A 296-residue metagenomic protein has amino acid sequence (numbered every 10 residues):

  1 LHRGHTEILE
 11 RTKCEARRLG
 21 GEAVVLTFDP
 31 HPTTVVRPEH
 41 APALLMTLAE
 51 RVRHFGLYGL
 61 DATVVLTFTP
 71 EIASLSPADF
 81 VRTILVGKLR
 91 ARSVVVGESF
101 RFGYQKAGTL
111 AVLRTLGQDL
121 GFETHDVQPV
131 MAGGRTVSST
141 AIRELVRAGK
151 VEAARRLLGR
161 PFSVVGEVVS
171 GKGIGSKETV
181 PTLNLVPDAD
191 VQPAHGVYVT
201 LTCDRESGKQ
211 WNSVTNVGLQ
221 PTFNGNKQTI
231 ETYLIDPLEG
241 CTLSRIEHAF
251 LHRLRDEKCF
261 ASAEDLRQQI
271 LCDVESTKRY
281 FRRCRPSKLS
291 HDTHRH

Functional and structural regions predicted by a protein language model:
L1-T47: N-terminal catalytic cores of NTP/NDP-binding nucleotidyl/phosphoryl-transfer enzymes
H2, F55, V94, A154 (+2 more regions): Residue-level signal for inorganic ion chemistry
P32-P38, E71, T136-V137, K258: A short acidic, helix-capping loop that chelates divalent metal ions and anchors anionic groups
A43-R51, S74-V81: Glycine-rich, highly charged phosphate/nucleotide-binding loops
T47-T63: A glycine-rich helix N-cap at a beta->alpha junction
S74-P181, A261-D265, V274: Classical nucleotidyltransferase
G171-H296: Phosphate/ribose-recognition catalytic cores of enzymes acting on nucleotide-derived substrates
